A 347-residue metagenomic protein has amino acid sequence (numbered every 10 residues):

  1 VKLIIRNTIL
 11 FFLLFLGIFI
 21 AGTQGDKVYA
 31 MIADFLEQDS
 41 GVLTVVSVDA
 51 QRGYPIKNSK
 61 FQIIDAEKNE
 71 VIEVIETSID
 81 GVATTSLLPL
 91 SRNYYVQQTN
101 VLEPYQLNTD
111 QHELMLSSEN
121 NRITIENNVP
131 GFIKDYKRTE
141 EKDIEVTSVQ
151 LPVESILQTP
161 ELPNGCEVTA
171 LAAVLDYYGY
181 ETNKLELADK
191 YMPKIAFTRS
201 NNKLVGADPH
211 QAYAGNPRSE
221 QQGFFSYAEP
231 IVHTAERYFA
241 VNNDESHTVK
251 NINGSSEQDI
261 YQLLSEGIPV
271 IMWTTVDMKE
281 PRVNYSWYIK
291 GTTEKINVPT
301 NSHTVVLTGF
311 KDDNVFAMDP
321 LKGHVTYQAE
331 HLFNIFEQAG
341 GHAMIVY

Functional and structural regions predicted by a protein language model:
K2-R138: Solvent-exposed loop/turn and edge beta-strand elements of beta-rich ligand-binding domains
G22, V28-I32, N58, E70 (+4 more regions): Active-site-adjacent structural segments surrounding the nucleophilic cysteine of cysteine proteases and isopeptidases
P55, P89, E140-D143, Q262-P269 (+3 more regions): Extracellular/periplasmic catalytic domains that process cell-envelope and extracellular macromolecules
E67, P89, N100-L102, N253 (+3 more regions): A mature extracytoplasmic/lumenal domain signature
Y178-A188, N243-G254: Surface-exposed patches in mature extracellular/periplasmic domains of secreted proteins
N242-H247, S265-I271, K311-N314, G341-H342: Loop/turn elements at helix/coil->beta-strand transitions in domains of secreted/extracellular proteins
S256-I260: Surface-exposed ligand/attachment interfaces on beta-rich extracellular proteins
S286-P299, V305-Y347: Noncatalytic regulatory segments and standalone regulatory/sensor domains
